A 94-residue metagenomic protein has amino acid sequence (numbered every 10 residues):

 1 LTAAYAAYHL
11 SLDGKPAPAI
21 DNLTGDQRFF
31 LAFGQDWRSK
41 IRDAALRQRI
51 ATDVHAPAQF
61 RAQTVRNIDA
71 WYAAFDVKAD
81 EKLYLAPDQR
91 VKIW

Functional and structural regions predicted by a protein language model:
L1-W94: Zinc-dependent metallohydrolase catalytic domains
